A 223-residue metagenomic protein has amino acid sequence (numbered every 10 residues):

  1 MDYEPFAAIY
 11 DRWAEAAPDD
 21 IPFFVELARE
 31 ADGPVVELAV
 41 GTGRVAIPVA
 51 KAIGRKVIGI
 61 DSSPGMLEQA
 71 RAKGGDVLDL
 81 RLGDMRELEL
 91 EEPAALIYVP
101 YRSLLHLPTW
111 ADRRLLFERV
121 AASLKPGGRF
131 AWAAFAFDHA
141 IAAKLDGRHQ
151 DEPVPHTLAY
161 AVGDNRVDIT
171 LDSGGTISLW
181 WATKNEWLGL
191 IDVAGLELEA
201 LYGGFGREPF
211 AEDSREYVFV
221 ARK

Functional and structural regions predicted by a protein language model:
M1-G33: Conserved class I S-adenosyl-L-methionine
D32-G41: Conserved class I S-adenosyl-L-methionine
G43-E87: Class I SAM-dependent methyltransferase SAM/SAH-binding core
E89-L96: A short acidic, Gly/Pro-enriched loop at the edge of an enzyme's catalytic core that lines a small-molecule cofactor
Y98-P100: A conserved beta-strand element that flanks and buttresses the S-adenosyl-L-methionine
T109, A131-D192: SAM-dependent methyltransferase
R114-P126: A short glycine-rich, Lys/Arg-flanked "PGG" loop and its adjoining helix->strand segment in the class I
K184-K223: C-terminal lobe and adjacent flexible extensions of AdoMet/dcAdoMet transferase-like proteins
